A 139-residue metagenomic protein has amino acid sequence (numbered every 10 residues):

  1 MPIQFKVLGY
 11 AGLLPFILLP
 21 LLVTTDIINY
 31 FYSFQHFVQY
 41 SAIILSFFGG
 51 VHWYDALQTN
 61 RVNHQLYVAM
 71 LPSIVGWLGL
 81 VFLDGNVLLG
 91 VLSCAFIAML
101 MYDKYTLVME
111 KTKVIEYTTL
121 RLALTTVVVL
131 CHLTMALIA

Functional and structural regions predicted by a protein language model:
M1, T25-S33, F47-N60, Y105-K113: Short juxtamembrane and helix-loop transition motifs at transmembrane-helix boundaries in membrane proteins
M1-G12: N-terminal membrane topogenic signal
F5, Y105-V127: Interfacial loop-to-transmembrane junctions
L13-I17, H36-L78: Core segments of alpha-helical transmembrane spans in multipass integral membrane proteins
P20-L22, V75-N86, V128-A139: Hydrophobic alpha-helical transmembrane segments in multi-pass integral membrane proteins
F31-F37, H64-Q65, K113-L120: Non-cytosolic membrane-interface motifs at loop->transmembrane helix junctions
I43-F48, C94-T106: Alpha-helical transmembrane segments and their membrane-interface exit regions
L80-A98, Y102: Transmembrane helix-loop-helix
